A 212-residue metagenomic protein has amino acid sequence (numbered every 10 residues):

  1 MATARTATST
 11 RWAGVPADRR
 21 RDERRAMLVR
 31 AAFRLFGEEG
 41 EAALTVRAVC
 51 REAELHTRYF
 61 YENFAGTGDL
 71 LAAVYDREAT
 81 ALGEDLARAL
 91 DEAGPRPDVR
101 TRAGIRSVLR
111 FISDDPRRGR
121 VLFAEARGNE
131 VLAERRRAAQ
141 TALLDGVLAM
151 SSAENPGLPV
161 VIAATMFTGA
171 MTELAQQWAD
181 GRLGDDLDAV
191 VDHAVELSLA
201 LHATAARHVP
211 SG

Functional and structural regions predicted by a protein language model:
M1-W12, D145, A149, D180-G212: C-terminal peripheral helix-coil segments that are non-catalytic and often amphipathic
R21-A32, V49, V74-E78, L82 (+1 more regions): Generic hydrophobic, amphipathic alpha-helix propensity
R24-A31, T45, L143, P159: N-terminal positioning helix adjacent to the helix-turn-helix/winged-helix DNA-binding module
M27, L35-D69, A73: Helix-turn-helix
A73, A87-D114, N155, F167: Hydrophobic alpha-helical connector segments
T80, E130-E154, L158-E173, A189 (+1 more regions): Amphipathic alpha-helical packing segments from all-alpha helical-bundle domains
L86-A93, L122-A126, W178-R182: Secondary-structure edge/capping motif, primarily at the C-terminal ends of alpha-helices and the immediately following
F111-V131, L148, Q176: Amphipathic alpha-helical segments used for helix-helix packing
